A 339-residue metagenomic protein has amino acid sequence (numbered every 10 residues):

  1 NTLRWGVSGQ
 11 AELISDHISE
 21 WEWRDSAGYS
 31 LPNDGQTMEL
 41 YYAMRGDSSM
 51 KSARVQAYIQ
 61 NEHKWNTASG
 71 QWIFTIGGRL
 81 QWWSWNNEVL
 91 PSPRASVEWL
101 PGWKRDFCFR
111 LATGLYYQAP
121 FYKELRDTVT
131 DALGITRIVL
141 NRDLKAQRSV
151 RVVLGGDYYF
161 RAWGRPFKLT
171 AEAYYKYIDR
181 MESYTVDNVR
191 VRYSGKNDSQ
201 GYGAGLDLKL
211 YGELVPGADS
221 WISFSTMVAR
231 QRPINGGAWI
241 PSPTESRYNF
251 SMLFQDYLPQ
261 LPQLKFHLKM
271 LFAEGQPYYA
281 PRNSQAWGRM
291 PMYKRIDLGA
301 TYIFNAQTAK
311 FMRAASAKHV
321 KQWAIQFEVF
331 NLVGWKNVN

Functional and structural regions predicted by a protein language model:
N1, G9, A57-H63, A95-W99 (+6 more regions): Residues on the lipid-exposed face of transmembrane beta-strands in outer-membrane beta-barrel proteins
N1-N86, T170-A173, W221: Face-selective signature of the C-terminal outer-membrane beta-barrel domain
N1-T2, W65-W72, P101-F107, R161-F167 (+3 more regions): Short loop/turn motifs that connect adjacent beta-strands in outer-membrane beta-barrel proteins
W5-A11, I76-L80, V97, L111-L115 (+6 more regions): Transmembrane beta-barrel strands of outer-membrane/channel proteins
S49-V55, V89-P91, R148-V152, Y175 (+4 more regions): Residues that define the transmembrane beta-barrel architecture of outer-membrane proteins
W65-S69, Y174-Y177, K196-Y278: Gram-negative outer-membrane beta-barrel transporters
G102, D143-Y202, I325-F330: Membrane-embedded beta-barrel scaffold of Gram-negative outer-membrane proteins
F272-Y279, Y302-N339: C-terminal beta-signal and adjacent terminal beta-strands/loops of Gram-negative outer-membrane beta-barrel proteins
